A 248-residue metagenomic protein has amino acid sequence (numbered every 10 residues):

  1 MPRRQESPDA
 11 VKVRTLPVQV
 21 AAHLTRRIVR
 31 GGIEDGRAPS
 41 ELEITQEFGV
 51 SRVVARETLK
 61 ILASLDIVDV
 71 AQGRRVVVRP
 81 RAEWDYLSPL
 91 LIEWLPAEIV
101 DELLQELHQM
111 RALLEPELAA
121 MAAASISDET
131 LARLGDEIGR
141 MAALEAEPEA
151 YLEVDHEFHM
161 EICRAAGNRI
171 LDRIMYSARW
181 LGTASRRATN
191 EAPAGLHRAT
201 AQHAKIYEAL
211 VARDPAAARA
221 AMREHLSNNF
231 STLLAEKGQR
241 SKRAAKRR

Functional and structural regions predicted by a protein language model:
M1-L113, A120, G238-R248: Short linear motifs at protein or domain termini
T15, L196-H197: Short helix-capping and inter-helix turn/linker motifs at the boundaries of alpha-helical repeat units
G31-G32, G36, G49, G73 (+7 more regions): Residue-identity detector for glycine
L107-A188, A199-H203, Y207-E208, A217-S231: Conserved amphipathic alpha-helical segments that form helical-bundle/coiled-coil interaction surfaces
S227-S241: Short, charge-rich amphipathic alpha-helical segments embedded in non-transmembrane helical bundles/solenoids
